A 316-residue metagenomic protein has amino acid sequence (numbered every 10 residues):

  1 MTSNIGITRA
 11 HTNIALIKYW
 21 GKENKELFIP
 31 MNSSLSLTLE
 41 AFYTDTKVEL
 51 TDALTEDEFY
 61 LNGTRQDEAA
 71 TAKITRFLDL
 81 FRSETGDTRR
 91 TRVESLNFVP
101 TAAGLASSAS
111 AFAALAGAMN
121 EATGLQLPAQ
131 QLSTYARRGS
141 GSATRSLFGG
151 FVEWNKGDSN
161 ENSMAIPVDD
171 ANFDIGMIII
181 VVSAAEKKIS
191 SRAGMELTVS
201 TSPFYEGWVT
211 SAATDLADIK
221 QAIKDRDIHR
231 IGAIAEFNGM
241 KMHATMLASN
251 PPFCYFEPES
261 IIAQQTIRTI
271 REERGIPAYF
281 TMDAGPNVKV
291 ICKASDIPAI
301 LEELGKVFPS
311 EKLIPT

Functional and structural regions predicted by a protein language model:
M1-A103, G117-L127, E303, I314-T316: ATP-binding N-lobe of GHMP and related small-molecule kinases
S3-A10, D169-T316: C-terminal nucleotide
A10-N13, Y19-W20, L96, A109 (+3 more regions): Fold-independent oxyanion-binding glycine-rich loops and adjacent beta-strand/coil segments at enzyme active sites
N13, G21, F42, A53 (+4 more regions): Short, glycine-/Ser/Thr-/acidic-enriched flexible segments
P30, L39-A41, L147-G149, F173-I175 (+1 more regions): Short, solvent-exposed loop/turn segments at the edges of secondary structure
D45-K47, F151-E153, M177-I179, K289: Conserved hydrophobic/aromatic beta-strand scaffold that supports enzyme active sites
A69-K73, A111, P128, E259 (+1 more regions): Short amphipathic alpha-helical segments
S83-N172: Gly/Ser-rich oxyanion-binding loop with an adjacent helix/lid that shapes the negatively charged ligand pocket
